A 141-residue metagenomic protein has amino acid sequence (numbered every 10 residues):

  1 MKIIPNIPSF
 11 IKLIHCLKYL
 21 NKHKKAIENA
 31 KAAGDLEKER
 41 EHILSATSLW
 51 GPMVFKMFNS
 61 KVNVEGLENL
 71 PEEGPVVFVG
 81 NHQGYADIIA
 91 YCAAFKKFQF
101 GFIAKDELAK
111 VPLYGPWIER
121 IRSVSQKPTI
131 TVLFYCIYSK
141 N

Functional and structural regions predicted by a protein language model:
M1-V76: Membrane-anchoring hydrophobic helices of lipid-metabolizing enzymes
M57-N141: Soluble catalytic domains of membrane acyltransferases
